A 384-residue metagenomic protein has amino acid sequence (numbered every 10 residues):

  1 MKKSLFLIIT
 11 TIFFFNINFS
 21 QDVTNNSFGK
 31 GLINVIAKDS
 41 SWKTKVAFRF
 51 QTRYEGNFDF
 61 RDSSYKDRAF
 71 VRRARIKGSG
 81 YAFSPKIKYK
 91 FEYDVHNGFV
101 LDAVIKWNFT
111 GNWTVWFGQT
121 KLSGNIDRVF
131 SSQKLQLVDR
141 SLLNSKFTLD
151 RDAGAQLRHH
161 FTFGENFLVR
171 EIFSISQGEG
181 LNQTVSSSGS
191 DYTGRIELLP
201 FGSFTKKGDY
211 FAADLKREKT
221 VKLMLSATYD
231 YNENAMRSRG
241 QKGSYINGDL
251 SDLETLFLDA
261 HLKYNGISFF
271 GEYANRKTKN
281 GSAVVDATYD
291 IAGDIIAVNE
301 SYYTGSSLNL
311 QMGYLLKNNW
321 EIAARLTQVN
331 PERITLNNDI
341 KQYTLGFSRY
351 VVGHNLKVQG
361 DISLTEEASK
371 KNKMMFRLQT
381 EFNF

Functional and structural regions predicted by a protein language model:
M1-V23, F384: Bacterial Sec-dependent N-terminal signal peptides
F19-V46, S203-K222, V352-L356, K371: Outer-membrane beta-barrel biogenesis signature
D22-V23, V35, D62-K66, F91-E92 (+7 more regions): Outer-membrane beta-barrel domain signature
N25-S27, D67-F70, V95-N97, K146-L149 (+6 more regions): Short sequence motifs at beta-strands and strand-loop junctions characteristic of Gram-negative outer-membrane
G31-L181, V185-G202, V221-M224, L308-L316 (+2 more regions): Outer membrane beta-barrel
F58-S64, H96, V100-V104, V129-S132 (+7 more regions): Outer-membrane beta-barrel translocator domains and adjoining extracellular loop/strand segments of Gram-negative
S187, E197, K206-P331: Detector for outer-membrane/organellar transmembrane beta-barrel domains, recognizing the amphipathic beta-strand
Y192-S203, F347-R349, L356, K371-F384: Outer-membrane beta-barrel "beta-signal"
